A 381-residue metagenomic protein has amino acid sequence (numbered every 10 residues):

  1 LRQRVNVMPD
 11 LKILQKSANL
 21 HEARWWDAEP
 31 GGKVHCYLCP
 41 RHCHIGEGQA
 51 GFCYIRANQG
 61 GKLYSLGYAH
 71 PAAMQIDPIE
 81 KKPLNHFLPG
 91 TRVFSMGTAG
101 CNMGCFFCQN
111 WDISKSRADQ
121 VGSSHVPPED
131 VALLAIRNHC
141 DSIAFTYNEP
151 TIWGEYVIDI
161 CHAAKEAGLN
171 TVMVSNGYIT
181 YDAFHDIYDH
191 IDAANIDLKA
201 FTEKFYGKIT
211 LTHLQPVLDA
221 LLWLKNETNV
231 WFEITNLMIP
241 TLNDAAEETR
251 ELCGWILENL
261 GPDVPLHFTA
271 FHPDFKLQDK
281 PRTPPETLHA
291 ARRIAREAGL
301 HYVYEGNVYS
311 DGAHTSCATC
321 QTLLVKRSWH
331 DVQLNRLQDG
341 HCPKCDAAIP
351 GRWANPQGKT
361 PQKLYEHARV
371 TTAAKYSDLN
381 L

Functional and structural regions predicted by a protein language model:
R4-E47, T241-L381: Auxiliary Fe-S-binding modules of radical SAM enzymes
P9-T91: N-terminal juxtadomain amphipathic helix that follows a signal peptide/anchor or precedes a small N-terminal auxiliary
L38, F52-I55, G100-M103, F107 (+2 more regions): Short, cysteine/histidine-rich loop/knuckle motifs that typically chelate Zn2+
H42-L66, N110-Q120, L324-H330, I349-P356: Iron-sulfur (Fe-S) cluster-binding segments and ferredoxin-like electron-carrier domains, especially [2Fe-2S]
Q49, C101, T202: A generic "binding-loop/recognition-motif" signal
N58-A193, P361-H367: Conserved Radical SAM active-site core
H125-E286, I294: Conserved AdoMet/S-adenosylmethionine-binding subsite of the radical SAM
